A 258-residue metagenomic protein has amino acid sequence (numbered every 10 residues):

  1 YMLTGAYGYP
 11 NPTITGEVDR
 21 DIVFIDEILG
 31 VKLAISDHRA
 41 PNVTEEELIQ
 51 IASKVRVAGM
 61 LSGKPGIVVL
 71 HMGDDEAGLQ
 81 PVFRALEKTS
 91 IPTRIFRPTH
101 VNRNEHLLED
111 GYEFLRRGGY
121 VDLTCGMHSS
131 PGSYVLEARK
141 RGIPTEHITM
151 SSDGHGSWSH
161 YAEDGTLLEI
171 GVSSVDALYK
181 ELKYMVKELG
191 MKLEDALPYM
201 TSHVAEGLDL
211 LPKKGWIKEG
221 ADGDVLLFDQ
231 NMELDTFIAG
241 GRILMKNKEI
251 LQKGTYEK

Functional and structural regions predicted by a protein language model:
Y1-A52: Divalent-metal coordination cores built from histidine and acidic residues
T15-D19, L136-K140, R242-M245: Short low-complexity, flexible loop/linker segments enriched in glycine and/or proline with clustered acidic
D21-V23, F114, A138, M185: Generic structural signal for hydrophobic
V31, H71, V121, D153 (+4 more regions): Divalent metal-coordination and catalytic microenvironments
H38-S159, L167-L168: Active-site core of metal-dependent hydrolases
H100, L123-M127, S152-G154, L197-M200 (+3 more regions): Active-site proximal loops enriched in glycine and acidic residues that flank catalytic Cys/His/Asp and coordinate
R141-L227: His/Asp/Glu-enriched, well-ordered alpha-helical/loop segment that forms or immediately abuts the divalent-metal
L211, W216-K258: C-terminal cap of metal-dependent C-N hydrolases
